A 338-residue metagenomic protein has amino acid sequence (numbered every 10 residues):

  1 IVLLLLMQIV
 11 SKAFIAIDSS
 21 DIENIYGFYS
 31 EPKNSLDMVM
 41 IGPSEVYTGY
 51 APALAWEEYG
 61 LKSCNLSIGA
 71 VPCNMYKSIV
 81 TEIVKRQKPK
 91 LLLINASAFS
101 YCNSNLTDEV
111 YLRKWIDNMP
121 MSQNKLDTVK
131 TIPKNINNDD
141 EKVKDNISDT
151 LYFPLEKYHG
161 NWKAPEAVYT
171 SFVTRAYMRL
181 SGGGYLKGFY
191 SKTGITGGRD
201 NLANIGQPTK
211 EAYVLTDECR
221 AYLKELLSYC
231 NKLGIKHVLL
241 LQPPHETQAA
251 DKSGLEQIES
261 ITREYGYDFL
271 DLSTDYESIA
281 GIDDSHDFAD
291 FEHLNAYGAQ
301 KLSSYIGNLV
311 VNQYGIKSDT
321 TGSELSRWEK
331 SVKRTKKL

Functional and structural regions predicted by a protein language model:
I1-K12: Hydrophobic membrane-insertion alpha-helices, especially the h-region of bacterial N-terminal signal peptides
A13-S35: Alpha-helical transmembrane signal-anchor/signal-peptide segments
S35-D37, L61-K62, K88-L91, N231-V238 (+1 more regions): Loop/turn elements at helix/coil->beta-strand transitions in domains of secreted/extracellular proteins
I41, E45-I132: Membrane-embedded segments
Y50, M75-S78, D127-T131, K142 (+8 more regions): Extracytoplasmic/secreted proteins, especially bacterial periplasmic and envelope-associated proteins
A70-N74, V214-C219, H245-S253: Acidic-and-aromatic substrate-binding clefts and catalytic sites of carbohydrate-active enzymes
V110-I235, T321-L338: Secreted/periplasmic serine-hydrolase-like ester/acetyl group-modifying domain
K252-E329, R334-K336: C-terminal regions of proteins
